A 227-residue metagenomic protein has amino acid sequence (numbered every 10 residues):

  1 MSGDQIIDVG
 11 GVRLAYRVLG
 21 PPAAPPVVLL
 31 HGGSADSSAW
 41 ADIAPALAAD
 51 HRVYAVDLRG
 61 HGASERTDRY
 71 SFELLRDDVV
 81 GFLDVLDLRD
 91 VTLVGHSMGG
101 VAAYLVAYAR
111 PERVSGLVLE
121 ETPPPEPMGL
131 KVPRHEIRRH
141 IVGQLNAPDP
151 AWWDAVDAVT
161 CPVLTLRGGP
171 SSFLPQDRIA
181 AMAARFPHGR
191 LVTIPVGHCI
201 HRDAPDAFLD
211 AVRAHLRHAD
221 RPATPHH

Functional and structural regions predicted by a protein language model:
M1-R13: N-terminal cap/lid segment of alpha/beta-hydrolase-fold proteins
V12-E65: Conserved HGGG/HGGXW glycine-rich cap/lid loop of the alpha/beta-hydrolase fold
P26, R52, R89-T92, R113-G116 (+2 more regions): Structural signature of beta-strand start/N-cap positions in the alpha/beta core of ABC transporter nucleotide-binding
A39-A41, S64-R69, L130, Q176-D177: Conserved catalytic-core motifs of eukaryotic protein kinase domains, centered on the activation segment
L74-V91: Conserved acidic catalytic loop of the alpha/beta-hydrolase fold
R89-P127: Conserved hydrolase catalytic core segment
V132-A184, P195: Conserved serine/cysteine hydrolase catalytic core
H188-H227: Catalytic active-site module of serine/aspartate enzymes centered on a nucleophile-bearing elbow/loop
